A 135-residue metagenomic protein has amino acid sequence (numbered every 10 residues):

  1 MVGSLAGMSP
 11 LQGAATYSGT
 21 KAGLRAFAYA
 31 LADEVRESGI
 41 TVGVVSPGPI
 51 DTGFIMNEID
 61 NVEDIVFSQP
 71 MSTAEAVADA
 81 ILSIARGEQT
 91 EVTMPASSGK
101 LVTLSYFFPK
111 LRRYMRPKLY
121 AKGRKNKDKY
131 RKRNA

Functional and structural regions predicted by a protein language model:
S4: Residue(s) in the substrate-gating loop at a strand-loop-helix junction that position the organic substrate next
G7-S9: Conserved catalytic-site region of short-chain dehydrogenase/reductase
L11-A15: Active-site loop immediately N-terminal to the catalytic Tyr-X3-Lys motif of short-chain dehydrogenase/reductase
T20: Active-site helix of classical SDR
G23, A30-L31, V35: Conserved alpha-helical elements of the SDR catalytic core
E34-A96: SDR active-site lid
Q69-P70, E75-A135: C-terminal tail/cap regions
